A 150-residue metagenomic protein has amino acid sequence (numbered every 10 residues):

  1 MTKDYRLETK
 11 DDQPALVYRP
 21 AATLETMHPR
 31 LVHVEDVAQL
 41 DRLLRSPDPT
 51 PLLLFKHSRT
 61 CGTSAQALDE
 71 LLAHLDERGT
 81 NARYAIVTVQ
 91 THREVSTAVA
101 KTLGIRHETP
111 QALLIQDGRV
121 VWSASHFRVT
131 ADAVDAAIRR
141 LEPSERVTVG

Functional and structural regions predicted by a protein language model:
M1-T26: Short, basic, low-complexity termini and linkers enriched in Ser/Thr/Gly/Pro that act as targeting/leader peptides
Y18, L24-T50, P143-G150: N-terminal leader/targeting and pre-domain segments
L44-E77: Local sequence-structure signature of Cys/Sec-based thiol-disulfide redox active-site neighborhoods
K56, N81-A98: Thiol-based oxidoreductase modules, predominantly thioredoxin-like and allied folds used for disulfide exchange
Q66-A67, V95, H126: Residues at alpha-helix caps and immediate loop-helix transition turns in enzyme cores, especially N- and C-cap
L103-Q116: Structural micro-motif
L114-V149: Non-catalytic, surface beta->alpha helical segment in thiol-disulfide oxidoreductase systems
